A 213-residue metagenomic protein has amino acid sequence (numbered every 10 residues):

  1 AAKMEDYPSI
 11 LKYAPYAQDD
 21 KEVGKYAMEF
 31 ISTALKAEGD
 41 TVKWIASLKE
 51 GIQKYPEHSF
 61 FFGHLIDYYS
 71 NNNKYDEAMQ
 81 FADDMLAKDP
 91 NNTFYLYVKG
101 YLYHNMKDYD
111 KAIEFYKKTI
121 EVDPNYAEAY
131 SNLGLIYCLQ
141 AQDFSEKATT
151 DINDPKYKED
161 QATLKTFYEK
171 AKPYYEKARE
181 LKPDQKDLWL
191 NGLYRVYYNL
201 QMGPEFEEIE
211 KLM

Functional and structural regions predicted by a protein language model:
A1, L139-Y174: Short coil/linker segments at helix-helix boundaries
A17, E50-G51, D84-M85, K118-T119 (+1 more regions): Canonical positions in the second alpha-helix
D19-D20, K54-Y55, K88, V122 (+1 more regions): Structural marker of alpha-solenoid helical repeat scaffolds
V23-G24, H58, N92, Y126 (+1 more regions): Residue-level recognition of tetratricopeptide repeat
Y26-A27, F61, Y95, A129 (+1 more regions): TPR alpha-solenoid repeat register
